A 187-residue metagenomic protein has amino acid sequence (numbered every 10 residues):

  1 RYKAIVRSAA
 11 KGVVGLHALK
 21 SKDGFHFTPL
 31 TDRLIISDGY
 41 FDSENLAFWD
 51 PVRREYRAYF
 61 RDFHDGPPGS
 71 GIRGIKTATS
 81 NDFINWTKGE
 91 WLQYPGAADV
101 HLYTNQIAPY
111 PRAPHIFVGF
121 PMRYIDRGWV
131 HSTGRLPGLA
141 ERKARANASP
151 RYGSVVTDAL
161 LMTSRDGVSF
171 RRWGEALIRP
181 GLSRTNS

Functional and structural regions predicted by a protein language model:
R1-S187: Carbohydrate-active catalytic/glycan-binding domains of CAZyme proteins, especially the secreted or lumenal ectodomains
